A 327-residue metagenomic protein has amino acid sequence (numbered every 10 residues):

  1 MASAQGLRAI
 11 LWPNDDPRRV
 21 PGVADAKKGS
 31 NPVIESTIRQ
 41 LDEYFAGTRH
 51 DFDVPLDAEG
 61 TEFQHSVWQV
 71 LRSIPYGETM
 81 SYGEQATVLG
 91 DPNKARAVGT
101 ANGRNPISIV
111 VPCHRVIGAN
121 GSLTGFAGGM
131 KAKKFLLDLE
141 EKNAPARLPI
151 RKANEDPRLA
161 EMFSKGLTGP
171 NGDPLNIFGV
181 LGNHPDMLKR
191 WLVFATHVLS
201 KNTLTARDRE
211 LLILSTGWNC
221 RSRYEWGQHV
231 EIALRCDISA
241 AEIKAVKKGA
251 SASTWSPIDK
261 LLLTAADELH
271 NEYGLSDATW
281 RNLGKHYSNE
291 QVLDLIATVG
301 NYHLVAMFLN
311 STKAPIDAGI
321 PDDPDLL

Functional and structural regions predicted by a protein language model:
M1-D51, G118-M162: Low-complexity, small/basic-enriched stretches that occur predominantly at protein N-termini or linker tails
S3-A4, W12-D15, E59, G217 (+1 more regions): Histidine- and/or cysteine-centered catalytic micro-motif in compact active-site loops
G6, S36, T48-A144: Nucleic acid-binding interface residues in structured DNA/RNA-binding domains, emphasizing the DNA-engaging scaffolds
D42, A46, W68, R72 (+2 more regions): Amphipathic, well-packed alpha-helical segments that form the structural scaffold of globular domains
A144-L327: Hydrophobic alpha-helical segments
